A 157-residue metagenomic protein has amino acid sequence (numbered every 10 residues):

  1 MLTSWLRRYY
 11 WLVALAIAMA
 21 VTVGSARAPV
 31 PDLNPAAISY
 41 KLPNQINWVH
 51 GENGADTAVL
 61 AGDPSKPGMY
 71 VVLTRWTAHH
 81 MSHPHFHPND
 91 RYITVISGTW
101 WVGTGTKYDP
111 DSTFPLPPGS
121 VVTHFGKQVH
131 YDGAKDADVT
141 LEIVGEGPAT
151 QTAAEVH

Functional and structural regions predicted by a protein language model:
L2-V13: Bacterial N-terminal signal peptides that target proteins for export
L12-A20: Bacterial N-terminal signal peptides
R27-Y70, V156-H157: A short, N-terminal "cap"/entry segment at the start of jelly-roll beta-barrel domains of the cupin/DSBH fold
A37-S39, D111, Y131-H157: Double-stranded beta-helix
G51-N53, P64-P67, F86, T94 (+2 more regions): Extracellular/periplasmic catalytic domains that process cell-envelope and extracellular macromolecules
Y70-H87, F125-K127: Conserved short histidine dyad/triad with adjacent acidic residue
T77-H80, H87-K107: Glycine- and acidic-residue-biased ligand/ion/polar-headgroup-sensing regions
T106-K127: Short acidic-glycine-tyrosine-enriched beta hairpin
